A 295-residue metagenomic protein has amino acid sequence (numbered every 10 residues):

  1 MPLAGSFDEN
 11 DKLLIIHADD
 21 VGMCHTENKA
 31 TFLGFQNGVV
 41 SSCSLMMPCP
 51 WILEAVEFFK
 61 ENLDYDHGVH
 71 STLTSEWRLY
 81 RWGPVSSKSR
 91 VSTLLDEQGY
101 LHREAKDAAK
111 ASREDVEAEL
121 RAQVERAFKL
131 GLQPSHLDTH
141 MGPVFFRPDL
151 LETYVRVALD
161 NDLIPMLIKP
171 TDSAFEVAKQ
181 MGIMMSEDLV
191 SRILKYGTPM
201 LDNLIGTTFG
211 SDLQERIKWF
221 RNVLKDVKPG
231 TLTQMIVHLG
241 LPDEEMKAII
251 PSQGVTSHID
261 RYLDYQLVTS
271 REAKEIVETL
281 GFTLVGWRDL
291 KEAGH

Functional and structural regions predicted by a protein language model:
L3-R78: Active-site beta->alpha N-cap acidic-glycine motif
A4, T31-N37, I52-D66, G83-D96 (+4 more regions): Acidic (Asp/Glu)-rich catalytic clusters
L13-C24, A105-E117: Active-site mouth loops of central-metabolism enzymes
L13-I15, V40-S44, D64-H70, P134-D138 (+4 more regions): Structural preference for beta-strand elements that scaffold enzyme active sites
D19-V21, M46-P48, H70-E76, H140-G142 (+4 more regions): Active-site beta-loop-alpha junctions enriched in small/polar residues
Y80-A108, A248-I259: Active-site gating loops and adjacent loop-to-helix segments of metal-dependent hydrolytic enzymes
R121-P199, G210-R216, K225: Catalytic domains of cell-wall/extracellular-matrix polysaccharide-remodeling enzymes, centered on de-N-acetylation
P165, S252-H295: C-terminal domain-boundary segment and adjacent tail
